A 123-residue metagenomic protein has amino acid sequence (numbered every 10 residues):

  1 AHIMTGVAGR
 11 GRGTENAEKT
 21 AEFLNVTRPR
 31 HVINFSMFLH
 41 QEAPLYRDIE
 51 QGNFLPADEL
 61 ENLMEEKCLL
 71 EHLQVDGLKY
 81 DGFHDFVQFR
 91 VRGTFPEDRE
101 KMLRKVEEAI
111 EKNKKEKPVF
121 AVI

Functional and structural regions predicted by a protein language model:
A1-G11: Mobile, glycine- and charge-enriched loop segments and immediately flanking short secondary-structure elements within
G9-V26: Catalytic cores of alpha/beta
E22-I123: Auxiliary Fe-S-binding modules of radical SAM enzymes
